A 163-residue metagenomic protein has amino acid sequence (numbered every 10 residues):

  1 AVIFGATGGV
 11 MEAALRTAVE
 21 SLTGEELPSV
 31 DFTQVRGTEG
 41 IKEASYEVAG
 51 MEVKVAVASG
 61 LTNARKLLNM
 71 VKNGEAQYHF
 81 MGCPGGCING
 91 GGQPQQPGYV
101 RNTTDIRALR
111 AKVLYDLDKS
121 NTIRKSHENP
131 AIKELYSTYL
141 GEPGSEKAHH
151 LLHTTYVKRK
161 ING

Functional and structural regions predicted by a protein language model:
A1-G163: Iron-sulfur (Fe-S) cluster-binding modules
